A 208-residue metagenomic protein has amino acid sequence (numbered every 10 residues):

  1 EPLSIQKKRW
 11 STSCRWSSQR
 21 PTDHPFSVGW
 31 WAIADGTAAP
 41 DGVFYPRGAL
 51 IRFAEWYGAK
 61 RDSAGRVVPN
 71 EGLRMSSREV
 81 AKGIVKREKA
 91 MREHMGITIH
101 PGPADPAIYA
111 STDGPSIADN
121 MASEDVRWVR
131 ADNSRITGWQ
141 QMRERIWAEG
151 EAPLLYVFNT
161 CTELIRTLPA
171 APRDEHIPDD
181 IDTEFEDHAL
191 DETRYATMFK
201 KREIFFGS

Functional and structural regions predicted by a protein language model:
E1-S17: ATPase catalytic-site recognition across NTP-hydrolyzing enzymes
W16-F26: Beta-propeller domains
H24, V80, I117, H188-E192: Catalytic-loop motifs flanking and including active-site residues across diverse enzymes
F26-A32, R194: Short beta-strand scaffold segments in enzyme catalytic cores
A32-A38: Short loop/turn segments immediately following beta-strands, especially the blade-tip and inter-blade linker loops
P40-I181, K201-F206: Mg2+-dependent endonuclease catalytic cores in nucleic-acid-processing enzymes, primarily RNase H-like
T183-G207: Acidic, Mg2+-coordinating catalytic module of metal-dependent nucleases/exonucleases that use a two-metal-ion mechanism
